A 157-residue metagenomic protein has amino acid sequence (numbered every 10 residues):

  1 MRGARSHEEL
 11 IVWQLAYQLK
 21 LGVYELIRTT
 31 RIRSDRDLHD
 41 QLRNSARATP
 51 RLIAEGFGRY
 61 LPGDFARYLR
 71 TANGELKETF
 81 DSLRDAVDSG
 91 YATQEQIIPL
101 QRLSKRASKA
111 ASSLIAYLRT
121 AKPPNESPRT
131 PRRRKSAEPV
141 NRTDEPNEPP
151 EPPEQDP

Functional and structural regions predicted by a protein language model:
M1-P157: Amphipathic alpha-helical assembly/interaction segments
